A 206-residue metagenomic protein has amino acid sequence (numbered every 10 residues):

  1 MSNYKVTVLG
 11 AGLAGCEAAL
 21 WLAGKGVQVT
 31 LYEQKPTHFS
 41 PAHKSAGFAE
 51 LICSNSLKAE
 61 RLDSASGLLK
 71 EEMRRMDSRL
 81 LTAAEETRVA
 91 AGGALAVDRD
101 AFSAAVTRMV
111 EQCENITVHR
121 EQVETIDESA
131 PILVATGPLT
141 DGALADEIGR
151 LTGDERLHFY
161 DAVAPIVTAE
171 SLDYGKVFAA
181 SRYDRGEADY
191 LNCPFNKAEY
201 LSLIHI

Functional and structural regions predicted by a protein language model:
V6-V29: N-terminal Rossmann-like FAD-binding beta1-loop-alpha1 element of flavoenzymes
W21-V27, L31-L81: N-terminal FAD cofactor-binding segment of flavoenzymes
V27-V29, I132, L157: Hydrophobic anchor at the start of a short beta-strand that flanks the dinucleotide cofactor-binding loop
L62-S66, K70, S78-G93, T152-D161: A short alpha-helix-loop-beta-strand transition element characteristic of N-terminal alpha/beta dinucleotide-binding
E72-E147: Feature captures the FAD/FMN-dependent oxidoreductase FAD-binding
D141-A180: Glycine-rich loop(s) and the adjacent beta-strand/alpha-helix scaffold that form part
D184-S202: Conserved anion/nucleotide-ligand pocket segment
I204-I206: Conserved small/polar residues in nucleotide/adenosyl-binding loops
